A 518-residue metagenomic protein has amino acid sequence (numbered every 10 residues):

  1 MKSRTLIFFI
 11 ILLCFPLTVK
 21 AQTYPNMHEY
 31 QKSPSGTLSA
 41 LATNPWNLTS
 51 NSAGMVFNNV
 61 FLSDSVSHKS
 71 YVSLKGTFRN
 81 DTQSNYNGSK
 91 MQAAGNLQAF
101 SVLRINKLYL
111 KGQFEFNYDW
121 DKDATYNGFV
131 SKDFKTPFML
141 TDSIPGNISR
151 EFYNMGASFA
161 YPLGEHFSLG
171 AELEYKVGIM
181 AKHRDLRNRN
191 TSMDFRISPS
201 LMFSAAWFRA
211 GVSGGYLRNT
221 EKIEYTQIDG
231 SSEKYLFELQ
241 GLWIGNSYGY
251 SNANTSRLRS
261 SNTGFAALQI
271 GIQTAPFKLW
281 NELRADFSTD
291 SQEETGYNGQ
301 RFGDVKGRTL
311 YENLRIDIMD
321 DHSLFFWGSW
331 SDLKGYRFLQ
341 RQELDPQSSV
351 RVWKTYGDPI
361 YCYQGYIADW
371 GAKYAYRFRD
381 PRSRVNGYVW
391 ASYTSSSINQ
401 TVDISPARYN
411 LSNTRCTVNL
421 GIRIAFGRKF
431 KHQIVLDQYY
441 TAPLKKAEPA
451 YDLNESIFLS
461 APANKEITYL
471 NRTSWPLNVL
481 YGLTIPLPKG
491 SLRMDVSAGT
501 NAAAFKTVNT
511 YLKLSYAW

Functional and structural regions predicted by a protein language model:
M1-E29, Y516-W518: Bacterial Sec-dependent N-terminal signal peptides
A21-K122: N-terminal, post-signal peptide beta-strand-biased segments of exported outer-membrane/organellar beta-barrel and other
P25-P34, F203-A206, K506-W518: Outer-membrane beta-barrel "beta-signal"
A42, L74-S84, Y175-A181, I197 (+2 more regions): Transmembrane beta-strand segments that form the barrel wall of outer-membrane beta-barrel proteins
R79-N96, G146-I148, G178-S192, R257-R259 (+1 more regions): Outer-membrane beta-barrel proteins
A93-D119, F138-V177, M193-L217: Transmembrane beta-barrel wall of Gram-negative outer-membrane proteins
S131-M139, K234, E238-A517: Outer membrane beta-barrel transmembrane domains
A160-H183, S192-S198, W280-T295, N386-T394: Surface-exposed extracellular loop regions of Gram-negative outer-membrane beta-barrel proteins
